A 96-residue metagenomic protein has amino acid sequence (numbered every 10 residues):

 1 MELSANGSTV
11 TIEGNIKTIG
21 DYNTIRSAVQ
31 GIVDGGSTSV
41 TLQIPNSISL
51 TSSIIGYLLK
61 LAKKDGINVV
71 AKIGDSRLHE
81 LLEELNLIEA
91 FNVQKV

Functional and structural regions predicted by a protein language model:
M1-T11: Short beta-strand/loop segment at the start of cytosolic alpha/beta domains
I16-F91: Amphipathic alpha-helical interaction surfaces in cytosolic regulatory modules
Q94-V96: Intrinsically disordered or low-complexity boundary/linker segments at protein termini and domain junctions
